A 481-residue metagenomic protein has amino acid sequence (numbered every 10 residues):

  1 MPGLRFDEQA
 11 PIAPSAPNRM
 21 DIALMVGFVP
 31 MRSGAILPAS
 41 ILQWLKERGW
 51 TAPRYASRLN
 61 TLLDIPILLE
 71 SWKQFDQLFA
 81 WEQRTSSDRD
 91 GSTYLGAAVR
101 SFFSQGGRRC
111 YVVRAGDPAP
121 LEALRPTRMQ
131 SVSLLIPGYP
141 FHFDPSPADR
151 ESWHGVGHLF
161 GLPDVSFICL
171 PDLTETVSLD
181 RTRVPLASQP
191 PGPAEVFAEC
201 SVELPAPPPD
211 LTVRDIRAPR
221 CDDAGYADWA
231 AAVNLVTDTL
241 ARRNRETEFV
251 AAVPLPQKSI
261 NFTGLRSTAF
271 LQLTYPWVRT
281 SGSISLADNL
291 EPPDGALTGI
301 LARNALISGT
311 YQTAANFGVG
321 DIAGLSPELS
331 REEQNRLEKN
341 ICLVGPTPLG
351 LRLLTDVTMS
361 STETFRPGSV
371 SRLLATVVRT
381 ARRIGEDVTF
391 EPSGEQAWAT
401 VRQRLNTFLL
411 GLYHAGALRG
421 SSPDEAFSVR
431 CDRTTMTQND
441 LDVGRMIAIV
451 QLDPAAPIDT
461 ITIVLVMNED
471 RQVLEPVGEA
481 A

Functional and structural regions predicted by a protein language model:
M1-A119, F160-T176, R217-A481: Structured, hydrophobic secondary-structure cores that serve as assembly/anchoring elements
L124-L240: Long, structured protein-protein interaction/assembly regions in large complexes
